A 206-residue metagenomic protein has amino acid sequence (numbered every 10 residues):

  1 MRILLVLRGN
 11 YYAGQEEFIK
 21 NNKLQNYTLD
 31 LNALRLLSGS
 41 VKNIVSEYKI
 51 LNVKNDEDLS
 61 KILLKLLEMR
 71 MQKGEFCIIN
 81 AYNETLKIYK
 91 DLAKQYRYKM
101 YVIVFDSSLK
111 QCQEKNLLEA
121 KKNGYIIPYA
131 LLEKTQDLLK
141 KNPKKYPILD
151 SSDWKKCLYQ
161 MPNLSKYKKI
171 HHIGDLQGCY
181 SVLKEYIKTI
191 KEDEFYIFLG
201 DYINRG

Functional and structural regions predicted by a protein language model:
M1-L5, G74-E75: Pre-Walker A (Motif I) flank of P-loop NTPase domains
I3-K23: Glycine-rich phosphate-binding P-loop
R8, L29-N32, I79, F105 (+2 more regions): Active-site flanking residues adjacent to catalytic metal/cofactor-binding acidic residues
E16-E75, Q111-Q113: Conserved substrate/cofactor phosphate-moiety recognition/catalytic segment in nucleotide-dependent phosphotransferases
N26-T28, F76, V102, I170-H171 (+1 more regions): Hydrophobic "anchor" residues on beta-strands that sit immediately upstream of conserved functional sites
R70-C77, Q95-Y98, D193-F195: Short, surface-exposed connector motifs at secondary-structure boundaries
A81-K144: Replace "adjacent to P-loop NTPase cores in ATP/GTP-dependent enzymes" with "adjacent to NTP-binding cores
I126-G206: Feature recognizes metal-dependent phosphohydrolase scaffolds
